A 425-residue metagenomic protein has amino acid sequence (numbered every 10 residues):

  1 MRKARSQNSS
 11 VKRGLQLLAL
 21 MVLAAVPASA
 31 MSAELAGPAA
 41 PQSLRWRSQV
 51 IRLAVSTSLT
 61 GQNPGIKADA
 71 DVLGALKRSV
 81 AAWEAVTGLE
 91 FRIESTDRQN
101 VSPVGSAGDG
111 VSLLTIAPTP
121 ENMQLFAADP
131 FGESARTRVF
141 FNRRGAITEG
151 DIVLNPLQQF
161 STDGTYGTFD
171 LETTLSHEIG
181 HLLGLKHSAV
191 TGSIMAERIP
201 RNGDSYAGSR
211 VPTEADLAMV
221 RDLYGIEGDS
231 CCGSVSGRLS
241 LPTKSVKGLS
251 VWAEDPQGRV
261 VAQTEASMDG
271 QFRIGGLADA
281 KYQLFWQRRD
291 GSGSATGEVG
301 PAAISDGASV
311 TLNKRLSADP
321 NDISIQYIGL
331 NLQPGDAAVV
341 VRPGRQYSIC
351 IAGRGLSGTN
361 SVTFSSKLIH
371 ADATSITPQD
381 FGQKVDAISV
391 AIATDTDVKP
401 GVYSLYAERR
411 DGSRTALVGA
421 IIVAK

Functional and structural regions predicted by a protein language model:
A36-K77: Fold-level signature of zinc-dependent metallopeptidase catalytic domains
G37, V72-L182, K186, N202 (+4 more regions): Metzincin-family zinc-dependent endopeptidase catalytic domain
S209-G233, L241-T243: Beta-strand-rich domain onsets/edges
E227, R238-L249, E254-P256: Structural motif
G233-P242, G270, K314: A short, amphipathic beta-strand motif
D279-A280, A393-K399: Short, surface-exposed loop/turn segments at beta-strand-coil junctions that are enriched for proline with nearby
R288-S317: Structured interaction patches on ligand/partner-binding surfaces of diverse proteins
S317-F364, T374-I376, S413-K425: Beta-strand/beta-sandwich contexts
